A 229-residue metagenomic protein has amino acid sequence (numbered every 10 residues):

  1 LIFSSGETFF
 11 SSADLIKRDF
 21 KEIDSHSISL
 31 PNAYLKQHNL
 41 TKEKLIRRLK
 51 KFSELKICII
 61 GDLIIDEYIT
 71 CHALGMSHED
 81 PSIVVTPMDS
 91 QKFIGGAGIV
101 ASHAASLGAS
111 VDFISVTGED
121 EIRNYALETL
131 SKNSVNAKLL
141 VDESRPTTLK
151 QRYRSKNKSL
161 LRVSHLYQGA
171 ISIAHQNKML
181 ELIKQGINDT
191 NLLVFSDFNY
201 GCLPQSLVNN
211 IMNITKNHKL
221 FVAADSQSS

Functional and structural regions predicted by a protein language model:
L1-S5: Conserved C-terminal "lid"/linker of ANL adenylate-forming enzymes
F9-S11: N-terminal beta-alpha lobe that positions the nucleotide/phosphoryl donor in ATP/NTP-coupled carboxylate activation
I16-L74, E79-D80, P87-S229: Ribokinase/PfkB-type carbohydrate-kinase core domain
